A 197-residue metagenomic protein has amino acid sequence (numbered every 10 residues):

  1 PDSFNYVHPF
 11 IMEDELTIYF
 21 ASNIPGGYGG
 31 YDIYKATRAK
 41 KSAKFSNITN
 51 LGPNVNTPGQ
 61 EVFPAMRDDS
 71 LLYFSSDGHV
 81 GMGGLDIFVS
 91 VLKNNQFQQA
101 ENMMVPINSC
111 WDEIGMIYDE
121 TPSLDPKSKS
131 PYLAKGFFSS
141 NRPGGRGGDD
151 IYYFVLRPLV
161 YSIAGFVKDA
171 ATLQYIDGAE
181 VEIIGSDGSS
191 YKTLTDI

Functional and structural regions predicted by a protein language model:
P1-F166, A170-E180, G185, S190-L194: Short, conserved micro-motifs composed of acidic
